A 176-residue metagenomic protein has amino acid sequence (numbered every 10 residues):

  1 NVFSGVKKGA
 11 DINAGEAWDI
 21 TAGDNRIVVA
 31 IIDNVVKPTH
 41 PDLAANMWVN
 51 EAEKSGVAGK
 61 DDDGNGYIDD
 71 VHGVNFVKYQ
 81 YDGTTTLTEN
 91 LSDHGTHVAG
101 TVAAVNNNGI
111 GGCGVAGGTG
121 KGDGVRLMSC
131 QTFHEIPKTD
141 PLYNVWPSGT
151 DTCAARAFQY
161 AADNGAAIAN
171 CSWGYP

Functional and structural regions predicted by a protein language model:
N1-S4, G15-W18, Q159: Primarily auto-inhibitory N-terminal propeptides
V2-K7, I31, H72, G174: Extended interaction regions within the primary functional domain
G5-D11, D93: Alpha-helix-centered segments that form part of catalytic cores
G15-D151, N164-A167: Subtilisin-like serine protease catalytic core
A154: Aromatic/hydrophobic pocket-lining residues that form the small-molecule binding cavity in soluble enzyme cores
F158-P176: Short acidic, glycine-rich surface-loop motifs adjacent to enzyme active sites
